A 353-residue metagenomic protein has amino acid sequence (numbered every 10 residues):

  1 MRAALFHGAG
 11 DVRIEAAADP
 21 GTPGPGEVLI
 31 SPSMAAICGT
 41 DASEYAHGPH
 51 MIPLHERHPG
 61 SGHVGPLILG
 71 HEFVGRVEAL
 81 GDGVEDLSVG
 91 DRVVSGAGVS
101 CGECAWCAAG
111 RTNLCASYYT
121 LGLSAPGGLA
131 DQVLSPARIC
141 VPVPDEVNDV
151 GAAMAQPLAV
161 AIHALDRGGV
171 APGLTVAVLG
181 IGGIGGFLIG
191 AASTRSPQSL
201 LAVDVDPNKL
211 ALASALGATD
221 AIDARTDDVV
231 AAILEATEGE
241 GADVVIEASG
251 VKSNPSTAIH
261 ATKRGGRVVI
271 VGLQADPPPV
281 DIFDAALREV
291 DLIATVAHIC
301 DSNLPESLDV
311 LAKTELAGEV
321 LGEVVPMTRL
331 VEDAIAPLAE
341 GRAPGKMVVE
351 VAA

Functional and structural regions predicted by a protein language model:
G21-A35, H50-A105, P144-E146: Glycine-rich beta-strand-centered segment in the early N-terminal region that forms part of a ligand/cofactor-binding
C38-G39, M51-V64, A97-V141: Cysteine-cluster motifs in flexible loop/terminal segments that predominantly coordinate metals
D145-T226: Mid-domain Rossmann-like dinucleotide-binding core that forms the NAD(H)/NADP(H) cofactor-binding site
G168, L216-D291, A352: Glycine-rich cofactor phosphate-binding loops and adjacent beta1-alpha1 units of small-molecule cofactor enzyme domains
D206, Q274, H298: Residues in the short beta-alpha loop(s) of Rossmann-like NAD(P)-binding domains
S256-H260, D301-A353: C-terminal hydrophobic helical "lid"/dimerization subdomain of Rossmann-like NAD(P)H-dependent oxidoreductases
R267, V280-V320: Rossmann-fold dehydrogenase core element
